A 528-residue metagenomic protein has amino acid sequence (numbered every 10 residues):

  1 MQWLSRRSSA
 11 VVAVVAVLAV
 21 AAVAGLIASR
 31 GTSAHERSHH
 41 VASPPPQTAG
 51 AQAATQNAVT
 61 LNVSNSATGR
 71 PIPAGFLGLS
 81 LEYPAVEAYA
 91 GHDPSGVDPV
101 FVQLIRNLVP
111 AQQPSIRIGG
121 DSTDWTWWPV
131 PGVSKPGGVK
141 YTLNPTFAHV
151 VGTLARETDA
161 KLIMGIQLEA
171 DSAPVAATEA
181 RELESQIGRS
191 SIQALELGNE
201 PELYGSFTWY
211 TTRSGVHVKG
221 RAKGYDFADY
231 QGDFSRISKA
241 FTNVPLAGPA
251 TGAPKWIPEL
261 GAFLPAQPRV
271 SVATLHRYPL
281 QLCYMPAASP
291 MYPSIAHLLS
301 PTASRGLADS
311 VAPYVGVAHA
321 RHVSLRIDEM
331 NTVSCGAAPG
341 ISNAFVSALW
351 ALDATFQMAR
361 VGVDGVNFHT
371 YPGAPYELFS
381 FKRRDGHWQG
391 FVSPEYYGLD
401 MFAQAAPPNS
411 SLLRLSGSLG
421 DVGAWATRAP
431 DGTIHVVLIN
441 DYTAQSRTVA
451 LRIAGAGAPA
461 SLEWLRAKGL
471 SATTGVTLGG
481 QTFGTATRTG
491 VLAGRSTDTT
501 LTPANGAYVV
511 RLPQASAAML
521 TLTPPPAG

Functional and structural regions predicted by a protein language model:
M1-R7: Short, Lys/Arg-rich N-terminal segment immediately upstream of the first membrane anchor
S8-L197, P201-P258, L264-V272, A308 (+3 more regions): Non-catalytic accessory regions flanking glycosidase/transglycosidase catalytic cores in CAZymes
Y141, A303-S304, A344: A generic secondary-structure micro-motif detector that highlights 1-2 residue hydrophobic/ambivalent hotspots embedded
L280-V333: Glycoside hydrolase catalytic-domain groove-lining segments
G336: Non-catalytic carbohydrate-binding regions of carbohydrate-active enzymes
